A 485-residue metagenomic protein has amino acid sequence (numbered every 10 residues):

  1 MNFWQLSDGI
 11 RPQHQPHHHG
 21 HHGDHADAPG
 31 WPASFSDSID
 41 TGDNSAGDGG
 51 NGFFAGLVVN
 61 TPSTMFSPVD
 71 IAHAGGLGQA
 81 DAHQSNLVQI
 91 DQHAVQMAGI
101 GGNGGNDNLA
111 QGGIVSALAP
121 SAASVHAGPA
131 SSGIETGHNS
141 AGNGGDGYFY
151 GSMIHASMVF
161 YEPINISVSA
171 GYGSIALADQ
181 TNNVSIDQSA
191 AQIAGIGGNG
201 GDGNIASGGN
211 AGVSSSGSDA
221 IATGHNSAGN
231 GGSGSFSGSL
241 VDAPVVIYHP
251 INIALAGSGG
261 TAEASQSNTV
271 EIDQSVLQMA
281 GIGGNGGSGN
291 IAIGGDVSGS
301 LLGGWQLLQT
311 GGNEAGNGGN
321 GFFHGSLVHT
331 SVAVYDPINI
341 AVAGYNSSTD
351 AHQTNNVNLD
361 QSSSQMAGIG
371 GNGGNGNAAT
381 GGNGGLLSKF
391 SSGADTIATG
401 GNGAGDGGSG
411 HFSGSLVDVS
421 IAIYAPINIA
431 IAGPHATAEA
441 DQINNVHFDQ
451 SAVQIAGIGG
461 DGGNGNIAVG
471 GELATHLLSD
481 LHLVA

Functional and structural regions predicted by a protein language model:
M1-A485: Low-complexity repeat regions of mature extracellularly deployed or surface/particle-associated proteins
